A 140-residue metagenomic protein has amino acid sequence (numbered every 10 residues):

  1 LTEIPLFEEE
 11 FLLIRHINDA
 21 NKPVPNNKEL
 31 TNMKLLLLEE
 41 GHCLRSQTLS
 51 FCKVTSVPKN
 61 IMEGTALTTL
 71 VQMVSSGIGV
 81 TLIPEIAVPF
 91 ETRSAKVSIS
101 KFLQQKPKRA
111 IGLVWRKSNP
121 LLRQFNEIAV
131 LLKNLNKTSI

Functional and structural regions predicted by a protein language model:
L1-F11, R15, V24, S75-I78 (+1 more regions): Short beta-strand-centered segments that line the small-molecule binding cleft or hinge of alpha/beta clamshell
T2-P5, N21, N26-K28, P89 (+1 more regions): Short secondary-structure boundary/capping segments
F7-E10, I17, E39, T65 (+2 more regions): Residues at the C-termini of beta-strands that transition into short coil/loop
I14-D19, A110-L121: A bilobed periplasmic-binding-protein/Venus flytrap-type ligand-binding module shared by bacterial periplasmic
N21-P25, M33-T55, L121-A129, N136-S139: Secondary-structure junction motif
G41-S100: Hydrophobic hinge/microswitch elements
